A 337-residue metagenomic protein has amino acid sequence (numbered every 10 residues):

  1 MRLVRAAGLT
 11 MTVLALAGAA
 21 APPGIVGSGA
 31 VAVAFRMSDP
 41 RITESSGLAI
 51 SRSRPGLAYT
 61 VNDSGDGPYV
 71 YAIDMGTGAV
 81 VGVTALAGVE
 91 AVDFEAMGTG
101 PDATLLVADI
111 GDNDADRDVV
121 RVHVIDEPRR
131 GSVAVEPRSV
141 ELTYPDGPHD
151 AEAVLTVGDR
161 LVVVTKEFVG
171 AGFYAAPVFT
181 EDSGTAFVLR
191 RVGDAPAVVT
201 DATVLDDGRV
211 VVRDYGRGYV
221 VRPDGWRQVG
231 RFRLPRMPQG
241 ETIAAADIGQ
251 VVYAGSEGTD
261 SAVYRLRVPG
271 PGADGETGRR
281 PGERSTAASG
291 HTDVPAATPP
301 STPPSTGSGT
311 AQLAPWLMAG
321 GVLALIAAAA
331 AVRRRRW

Functional and structural regions predicted by a protein language model:
R2-L9, G18-W337: Sequence/structural signature of beta-propeller domains
